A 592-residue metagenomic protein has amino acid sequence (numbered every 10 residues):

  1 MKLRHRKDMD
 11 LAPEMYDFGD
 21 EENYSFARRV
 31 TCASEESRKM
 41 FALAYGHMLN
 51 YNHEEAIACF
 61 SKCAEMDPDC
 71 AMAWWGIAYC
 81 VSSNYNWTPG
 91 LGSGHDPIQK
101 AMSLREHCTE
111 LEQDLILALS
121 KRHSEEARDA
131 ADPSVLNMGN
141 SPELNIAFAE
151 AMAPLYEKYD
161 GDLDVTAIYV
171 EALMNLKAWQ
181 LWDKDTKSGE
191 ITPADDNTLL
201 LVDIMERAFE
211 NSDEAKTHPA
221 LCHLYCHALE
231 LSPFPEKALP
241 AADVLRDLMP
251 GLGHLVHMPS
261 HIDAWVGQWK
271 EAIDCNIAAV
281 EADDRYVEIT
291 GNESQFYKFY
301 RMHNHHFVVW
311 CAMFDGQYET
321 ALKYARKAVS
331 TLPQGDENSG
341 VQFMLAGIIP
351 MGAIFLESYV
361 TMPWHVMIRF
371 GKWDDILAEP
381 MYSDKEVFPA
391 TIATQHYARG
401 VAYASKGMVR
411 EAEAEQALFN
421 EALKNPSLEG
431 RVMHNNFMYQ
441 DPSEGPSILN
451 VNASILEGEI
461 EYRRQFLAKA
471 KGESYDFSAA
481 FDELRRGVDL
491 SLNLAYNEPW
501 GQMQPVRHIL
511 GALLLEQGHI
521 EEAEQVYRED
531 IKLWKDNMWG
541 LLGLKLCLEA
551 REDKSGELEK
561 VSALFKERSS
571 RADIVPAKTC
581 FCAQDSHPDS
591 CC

Functional and structural regions predicted by a protein language model:
A33-C59, S120, S134, M362 (+3 more regions): Alpha-helical segment of the N-proximal tetratricopeptide repeat
E36, P68-A71, D162-V165, K216-P219 (+6 more regions): Residue-level recognition of tetratricopeptide repeat
A42, G76, I116-H123, I168 (+10 more regions): "A position-specific structural signal for the A-helix of alpha-solenoid helical repeats
G46, N50-A58, D67, I77-T109 (+4 more regions): Inter-helical turn/loop elements of alpha-helical hairpins
H47, V81, K121, L173 (+8 more regions): Residue at a conserved register position within TPR or TPR-like alpha-solenoid repeats
A64-M66, Y156-K158, I191, F209-E214 (+10 more regions): Solenoid-like repeat scaffolds
A71, A78, S82-E106, I273-D284 (+3 more regions): TPR/TPR-like (Sel1-like) alpha-helical repeat modules
